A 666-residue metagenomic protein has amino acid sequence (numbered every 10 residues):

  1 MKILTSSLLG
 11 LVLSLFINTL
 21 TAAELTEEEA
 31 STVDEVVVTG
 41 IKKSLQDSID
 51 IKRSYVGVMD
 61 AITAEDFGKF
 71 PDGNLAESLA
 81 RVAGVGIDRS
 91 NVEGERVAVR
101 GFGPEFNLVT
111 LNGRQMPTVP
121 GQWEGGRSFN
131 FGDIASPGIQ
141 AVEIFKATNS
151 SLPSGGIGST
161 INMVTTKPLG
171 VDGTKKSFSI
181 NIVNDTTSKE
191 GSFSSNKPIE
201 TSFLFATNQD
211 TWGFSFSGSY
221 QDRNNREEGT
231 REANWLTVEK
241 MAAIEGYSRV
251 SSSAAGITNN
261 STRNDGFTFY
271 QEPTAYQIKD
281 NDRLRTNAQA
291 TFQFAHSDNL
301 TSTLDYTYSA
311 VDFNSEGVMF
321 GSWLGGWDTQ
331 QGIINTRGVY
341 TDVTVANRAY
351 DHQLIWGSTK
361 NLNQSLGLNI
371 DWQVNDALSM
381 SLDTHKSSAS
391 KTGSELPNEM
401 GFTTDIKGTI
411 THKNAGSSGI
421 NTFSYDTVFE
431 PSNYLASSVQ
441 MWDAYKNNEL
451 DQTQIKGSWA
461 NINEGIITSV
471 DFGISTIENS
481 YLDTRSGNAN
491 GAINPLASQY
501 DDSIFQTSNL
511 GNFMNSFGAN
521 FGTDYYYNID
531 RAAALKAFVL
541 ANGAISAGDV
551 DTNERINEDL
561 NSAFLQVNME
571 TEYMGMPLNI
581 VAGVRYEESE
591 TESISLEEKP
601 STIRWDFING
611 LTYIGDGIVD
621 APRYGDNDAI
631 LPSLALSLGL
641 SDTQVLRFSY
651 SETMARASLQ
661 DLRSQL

Functional and structural regions predicted by a protein language model:
E35, R53-G73, V97-F102, R127-F131 (+1 more regions): Short, polar/charged loop or turn motifs at beta-strand boundaries
V37-G68, P104, R114, V119-G121: N-terminal periplasmic "start-of-domain" segments of outer-membrane beta-barrel proteins
A76-T118, K146: Extracytoplasmic beta-strand/coil segments of soluble accessory domains associated with Gram-negative outer-membrane
A98, M116-K146, F203: Short acidic/polar hinge/loop motifs at secondary-structure boundaries that mediate gating or recognition
G132-S179, E227: A beta-strand signature from Gram-negative outer-membrane beta-barrel systems, especially the internal plug domain
F193-W327, S358-N369, V374, L634: Transmembrane beta-barrel wall of Gram-negative outer-membrane proteins
E228-Y276, E316-L354, N398-V439, A492-I504 (+4 more regions): Solvent-exposed loop segments that connect transmembrane elements
Q293-S297, Q373-N375, S387, K446-L450 (+2 more regions): Structural signature of Gram-negative outer-membrane beta-barrels, strongest in the C-terminal barrel of TonB-dependent
